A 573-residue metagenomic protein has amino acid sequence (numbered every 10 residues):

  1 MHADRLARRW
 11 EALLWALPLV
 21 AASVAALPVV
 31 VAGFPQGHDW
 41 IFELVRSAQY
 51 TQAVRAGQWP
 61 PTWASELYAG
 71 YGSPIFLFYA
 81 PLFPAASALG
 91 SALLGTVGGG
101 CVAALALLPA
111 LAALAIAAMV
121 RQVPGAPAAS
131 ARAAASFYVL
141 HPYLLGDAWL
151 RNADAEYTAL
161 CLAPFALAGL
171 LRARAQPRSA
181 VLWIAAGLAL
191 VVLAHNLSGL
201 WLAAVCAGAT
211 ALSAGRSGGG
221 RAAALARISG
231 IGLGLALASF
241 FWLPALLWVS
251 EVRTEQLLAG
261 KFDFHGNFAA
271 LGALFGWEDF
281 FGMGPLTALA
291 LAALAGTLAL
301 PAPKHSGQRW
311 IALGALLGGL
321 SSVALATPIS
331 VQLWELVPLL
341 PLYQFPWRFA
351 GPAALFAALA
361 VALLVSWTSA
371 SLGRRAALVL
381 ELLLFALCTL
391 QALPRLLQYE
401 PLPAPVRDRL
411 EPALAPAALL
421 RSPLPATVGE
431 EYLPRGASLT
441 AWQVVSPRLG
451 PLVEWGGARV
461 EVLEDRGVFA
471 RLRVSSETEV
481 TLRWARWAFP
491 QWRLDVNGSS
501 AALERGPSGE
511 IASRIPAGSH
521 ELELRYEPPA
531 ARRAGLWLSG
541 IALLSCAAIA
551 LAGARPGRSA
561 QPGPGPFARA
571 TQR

Functional and structural regions predicted by a protein language model:
H2-P401, H520-R525, R532-R558, R573: Membrane-embedded transmembrane-helix bundle of lipid-linked glycan/lipid transferases
A3-A7, E11, L17, Q256 (+9 more regions): Intrinsic-disorder/low-complexity peptide segments enriched for small residues
A3-R5, S306, R466, V496-G498 (+1 more regions): Short linear motifs in intrinsically disordered/low-complexity regions
V31, P35, G70, R216-G218 (+10 more regions): Intrinsically disordered, low-complexity segments enriched in small/polar residues
P61, G260, A295-G296, L300-K304 (+8 more regions): Hydrophobic transmembrane signal anchors and adjacent membrane-proximal interface regions, especially in viral
L114, S366, E381-E477, R483 (+1 more regions): Extracytoplasmic
V445-A554: Active-site-proximal, structured, solvent-exposed surfaces of multi-pass membrane proteins that position macromolecular
Q561-R573: Cytoplasmic C-terminal tails of single-pass
